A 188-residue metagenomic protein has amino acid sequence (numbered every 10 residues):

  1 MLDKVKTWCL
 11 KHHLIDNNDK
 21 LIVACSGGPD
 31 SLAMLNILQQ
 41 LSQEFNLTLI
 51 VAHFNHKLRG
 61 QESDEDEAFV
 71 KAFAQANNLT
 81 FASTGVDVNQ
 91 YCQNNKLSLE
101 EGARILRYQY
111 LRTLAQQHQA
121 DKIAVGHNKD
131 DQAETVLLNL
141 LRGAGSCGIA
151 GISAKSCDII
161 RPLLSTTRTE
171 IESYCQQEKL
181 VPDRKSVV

Functional and structural regions predicted by a protein language model:
M1-C25, P29-S186: Core alpha/beta nucleotide-donor-binding catalytic domains of modification enzymes
